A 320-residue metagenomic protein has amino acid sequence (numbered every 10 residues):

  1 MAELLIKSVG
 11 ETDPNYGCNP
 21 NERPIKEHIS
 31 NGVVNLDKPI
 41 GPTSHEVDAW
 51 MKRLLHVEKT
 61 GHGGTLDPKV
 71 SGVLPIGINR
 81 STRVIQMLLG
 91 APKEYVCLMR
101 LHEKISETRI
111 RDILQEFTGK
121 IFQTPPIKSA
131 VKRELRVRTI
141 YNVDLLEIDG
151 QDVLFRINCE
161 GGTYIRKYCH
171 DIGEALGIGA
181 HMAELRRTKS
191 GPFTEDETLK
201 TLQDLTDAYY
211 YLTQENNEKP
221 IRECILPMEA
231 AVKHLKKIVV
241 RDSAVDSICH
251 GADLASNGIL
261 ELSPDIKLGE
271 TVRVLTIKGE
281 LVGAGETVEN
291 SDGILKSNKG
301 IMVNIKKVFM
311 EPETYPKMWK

Functional and structural regions predicted by a protein language model:
M1-H62, A130-L135, D152, A175 (+1 more regions): Accessory RNA 3′-end/elbow-binding domains used by RNA modification enzymes
K52-V57, G90, Q115-K120, H170-I178: Short, intrinsically disordered, mixed-charge
L55, K59-L88: Glycine/acidic-rich beta-strand-loop module
G64-V73, P92-E94, P126-R133: Short, glycine/charge-rich beta-strand/loop segments that flank catalytic centers and engage negatively charged groups
I76, C97, Y168, I248 (+1 more regions): Residue-level signal for inorganic ion chemistry
R80, M99-E103, D144-E147, I157-G161 (+1 more regions): Short, structured patches in soluble enzyme cores that scaffold and shape functional sites
S81-S129, D149: Acidic, low-complexity central loop/insert segments
V131-G162, R166-L176: The conserved catalytic core of RNA pseudouridine synthases
